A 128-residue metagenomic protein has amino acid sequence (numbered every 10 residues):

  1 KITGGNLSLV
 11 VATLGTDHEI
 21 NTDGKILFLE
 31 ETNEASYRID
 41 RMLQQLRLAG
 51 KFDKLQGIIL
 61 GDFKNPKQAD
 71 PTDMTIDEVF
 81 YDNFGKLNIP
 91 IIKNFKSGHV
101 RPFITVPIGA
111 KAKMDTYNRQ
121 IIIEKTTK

Functional and structural regions predicted by a protein language model:
K1-L43: ATP/pyrophosphate-binding catalytic subdomain of soluble kinases
R38-K128: C-terminal active-site/capping subdomain that shapes the small-molecule cofactor and substrate pocket of enzyme
